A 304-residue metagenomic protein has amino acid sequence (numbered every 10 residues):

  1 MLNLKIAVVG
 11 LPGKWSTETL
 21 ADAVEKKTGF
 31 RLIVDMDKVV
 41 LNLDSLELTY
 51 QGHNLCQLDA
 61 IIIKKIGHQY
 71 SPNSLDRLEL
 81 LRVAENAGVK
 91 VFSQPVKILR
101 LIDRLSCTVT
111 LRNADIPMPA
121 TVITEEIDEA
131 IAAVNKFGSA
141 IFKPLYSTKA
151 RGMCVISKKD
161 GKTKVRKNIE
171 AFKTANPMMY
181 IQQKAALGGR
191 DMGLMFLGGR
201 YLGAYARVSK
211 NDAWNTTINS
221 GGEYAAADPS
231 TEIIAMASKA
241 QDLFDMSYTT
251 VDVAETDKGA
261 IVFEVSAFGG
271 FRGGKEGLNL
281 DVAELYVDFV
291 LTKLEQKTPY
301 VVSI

Functional and structural regions predicted by a protein language model:
L2-A7: Extreme N-terminal starter segment of soluble prokaryotic enzymes
L11-A120: Conserved N-proximal alpha/beta basic substrate-recognition cap immediately N-terminal to, or forming the N-lobe
A114-G138: Rossmann-like NAD(P)H-binding beta-loop-alpha module
A133, F137-K162: Conserved anion/nucleotide-ligand pocket segment
A140, L202-G203, T249, I261-E264: Protein kinase-like catalytic core scaffold
R151, V155-Q241: Phosphate-binding site of ATP-dependent enzymes
A175-M178, A213-V262, E284, D288-I304: A long amphipathic alpha-helix within ATP-dependent nucleotide-binding catalytic cores
L194-L197, G259-G273: A short beta-strand motif that forms the metal-chelation/ATP-contact edge of phosphoryl-transfer active sites
